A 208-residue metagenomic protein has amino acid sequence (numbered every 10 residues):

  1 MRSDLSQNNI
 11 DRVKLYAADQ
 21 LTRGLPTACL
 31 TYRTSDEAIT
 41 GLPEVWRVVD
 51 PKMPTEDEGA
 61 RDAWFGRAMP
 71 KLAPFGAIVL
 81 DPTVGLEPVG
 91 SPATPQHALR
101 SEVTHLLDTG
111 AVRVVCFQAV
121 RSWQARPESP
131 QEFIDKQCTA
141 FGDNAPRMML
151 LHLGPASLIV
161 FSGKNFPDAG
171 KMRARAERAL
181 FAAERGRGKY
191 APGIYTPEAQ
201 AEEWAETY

Functional and structural regions predicted by a protein language model:
M1-Y208: Class I S-adenosyl-L-methionine-dependent methyltransferase catalytic core
